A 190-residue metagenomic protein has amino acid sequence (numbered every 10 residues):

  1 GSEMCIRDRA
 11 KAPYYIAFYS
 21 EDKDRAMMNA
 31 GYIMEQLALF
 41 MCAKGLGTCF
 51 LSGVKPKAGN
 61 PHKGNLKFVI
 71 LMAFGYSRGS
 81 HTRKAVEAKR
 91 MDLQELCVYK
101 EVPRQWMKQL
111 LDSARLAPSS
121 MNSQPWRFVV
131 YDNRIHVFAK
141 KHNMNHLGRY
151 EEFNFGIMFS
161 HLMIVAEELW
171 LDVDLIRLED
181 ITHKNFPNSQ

Functional and structural regions predicted by a protein language model:
G1-Q190: Acidic, surface-exposed loops and disordered segments
